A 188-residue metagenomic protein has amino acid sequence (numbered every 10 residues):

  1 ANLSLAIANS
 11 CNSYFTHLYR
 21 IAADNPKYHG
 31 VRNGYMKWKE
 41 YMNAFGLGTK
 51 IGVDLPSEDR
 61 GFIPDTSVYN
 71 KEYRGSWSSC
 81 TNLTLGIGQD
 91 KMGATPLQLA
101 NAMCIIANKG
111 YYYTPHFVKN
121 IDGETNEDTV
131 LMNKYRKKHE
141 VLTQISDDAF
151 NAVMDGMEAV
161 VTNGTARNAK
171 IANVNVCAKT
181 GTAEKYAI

Functional and structural regions predicted by a protein language model:
A1-I188: Beta-lactam-recognizing serine transpeptidase/beta-lactamase-like catalytic domain environment
